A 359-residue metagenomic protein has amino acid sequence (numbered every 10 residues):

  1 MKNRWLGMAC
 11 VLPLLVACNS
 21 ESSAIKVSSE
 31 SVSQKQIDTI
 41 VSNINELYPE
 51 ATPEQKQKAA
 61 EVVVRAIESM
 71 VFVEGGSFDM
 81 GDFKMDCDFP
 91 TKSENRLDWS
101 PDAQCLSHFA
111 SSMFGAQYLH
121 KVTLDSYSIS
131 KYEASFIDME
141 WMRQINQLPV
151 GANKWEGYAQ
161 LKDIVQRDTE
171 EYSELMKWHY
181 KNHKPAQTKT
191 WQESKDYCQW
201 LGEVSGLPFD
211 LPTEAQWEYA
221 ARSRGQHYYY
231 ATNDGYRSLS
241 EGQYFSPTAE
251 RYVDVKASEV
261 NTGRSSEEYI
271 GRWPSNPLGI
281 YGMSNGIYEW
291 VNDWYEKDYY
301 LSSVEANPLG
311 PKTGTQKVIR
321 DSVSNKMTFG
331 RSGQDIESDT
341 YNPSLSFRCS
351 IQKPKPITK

Functional and structural regions predicted by a protein language model:
K2-A9: Sec-dependent signal peptide recognition, specifically the positively charged N-region followed immediately by
A9-L15: Bacterial N-terminal signal peptides
N19-S42, P49, Q55, E68 (+4 more regions): Disulfide-stabilized, aromatic/cysteine-rich ligand-recognition loop
I25, D82-T232, I351-K355: Active-site microenvironments of metalloenzymes and redox enzymes
K56-F72: GGW-centered surface loops in extracellular recognition modules
E68-S69, E74-G76, Y118-H120, D125-S126 (+3 more regions): A generic secondary-structure signal marking the coil-to-beta-strand transition
V73, D79, L175-D335, P343 (+1 more regions): Functional-site microenvironments in short loops/helix caps that host divalent-cation chemistry
